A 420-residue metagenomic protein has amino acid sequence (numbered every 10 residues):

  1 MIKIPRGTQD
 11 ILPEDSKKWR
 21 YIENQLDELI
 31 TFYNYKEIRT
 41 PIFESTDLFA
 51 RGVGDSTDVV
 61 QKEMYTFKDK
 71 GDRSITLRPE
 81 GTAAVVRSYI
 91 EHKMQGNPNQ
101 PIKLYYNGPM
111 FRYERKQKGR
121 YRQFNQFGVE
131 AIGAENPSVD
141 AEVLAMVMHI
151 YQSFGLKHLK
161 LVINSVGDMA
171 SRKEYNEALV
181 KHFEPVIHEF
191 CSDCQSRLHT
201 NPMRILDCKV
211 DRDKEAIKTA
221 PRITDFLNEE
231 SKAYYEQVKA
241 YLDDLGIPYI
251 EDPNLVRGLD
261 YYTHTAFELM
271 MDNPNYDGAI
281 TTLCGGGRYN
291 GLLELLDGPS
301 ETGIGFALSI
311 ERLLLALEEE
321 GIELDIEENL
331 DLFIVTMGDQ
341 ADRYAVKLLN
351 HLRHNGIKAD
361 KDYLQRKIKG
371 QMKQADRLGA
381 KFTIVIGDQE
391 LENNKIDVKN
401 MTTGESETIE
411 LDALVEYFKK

Functional and structural regions predicted by a protein language model:
M1-K420: TRNA-recognition modules of translation machinery and tRNA-sensing kinases, especially anticodon-binding
